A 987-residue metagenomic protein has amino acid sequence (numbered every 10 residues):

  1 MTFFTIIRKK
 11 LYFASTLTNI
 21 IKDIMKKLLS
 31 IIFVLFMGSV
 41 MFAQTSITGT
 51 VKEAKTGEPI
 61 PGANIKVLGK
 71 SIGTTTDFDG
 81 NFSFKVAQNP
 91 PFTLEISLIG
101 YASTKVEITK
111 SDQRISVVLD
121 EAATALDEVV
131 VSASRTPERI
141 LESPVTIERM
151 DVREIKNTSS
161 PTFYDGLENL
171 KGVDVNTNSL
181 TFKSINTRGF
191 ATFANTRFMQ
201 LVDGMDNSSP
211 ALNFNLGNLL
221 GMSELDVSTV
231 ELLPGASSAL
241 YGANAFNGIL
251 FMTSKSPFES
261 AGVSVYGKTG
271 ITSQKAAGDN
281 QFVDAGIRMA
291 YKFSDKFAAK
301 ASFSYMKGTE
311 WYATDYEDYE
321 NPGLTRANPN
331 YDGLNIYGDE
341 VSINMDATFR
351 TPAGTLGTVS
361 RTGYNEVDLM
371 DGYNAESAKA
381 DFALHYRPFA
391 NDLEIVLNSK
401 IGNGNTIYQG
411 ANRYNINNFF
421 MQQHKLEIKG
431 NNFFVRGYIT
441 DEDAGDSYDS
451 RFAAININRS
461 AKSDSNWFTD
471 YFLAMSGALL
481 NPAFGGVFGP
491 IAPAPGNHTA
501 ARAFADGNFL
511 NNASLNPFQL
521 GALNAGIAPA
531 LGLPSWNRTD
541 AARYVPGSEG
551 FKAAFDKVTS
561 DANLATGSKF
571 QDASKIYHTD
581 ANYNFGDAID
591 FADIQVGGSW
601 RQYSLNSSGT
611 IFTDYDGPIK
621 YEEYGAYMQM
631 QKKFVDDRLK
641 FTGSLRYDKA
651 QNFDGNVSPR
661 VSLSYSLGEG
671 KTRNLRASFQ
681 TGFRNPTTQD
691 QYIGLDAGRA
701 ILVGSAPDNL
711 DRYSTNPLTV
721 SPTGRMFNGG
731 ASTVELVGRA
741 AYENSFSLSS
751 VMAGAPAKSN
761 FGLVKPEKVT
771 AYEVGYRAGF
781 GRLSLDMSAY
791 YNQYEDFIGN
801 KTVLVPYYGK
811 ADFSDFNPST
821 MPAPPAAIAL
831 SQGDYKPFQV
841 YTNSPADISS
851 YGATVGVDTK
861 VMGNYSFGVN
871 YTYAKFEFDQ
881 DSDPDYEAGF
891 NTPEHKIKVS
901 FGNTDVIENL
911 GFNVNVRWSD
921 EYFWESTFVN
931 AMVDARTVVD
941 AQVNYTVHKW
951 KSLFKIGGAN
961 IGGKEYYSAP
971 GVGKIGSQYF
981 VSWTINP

Functional and structural regions predicted by a protein language model:
K52-T56, P61-L68, T93-A102, T109-K156: Short, acidic, small-residue-rich periplasmic hinge/interaction motif at the N-terminus of Gram-negative outer-membrane
S83-K85, D206-A236: Short acidic/polar hinge/loop motifs at secondary-structure boundaries that mediate gating or recognition
K85, I147, Y164-S209, S228-T229: Extracytoplasmic beta-strand/coil segments of soluble accessory domains associated with Gram-negative outer-membrane
R114-V118, F163-G166, K183-G189, F198-D203 (+4 more regions): N-terminal periplasmic accessory domains that precede and gate Gram-negative outer-membrane beta-barrel machines
M199-L201, T229, L233, I249-K255 (+3 more regions): Predominantly transmembrane beta-strands of Gram-negative outer membrane beta-barrel pores used for transport
A290-K296, S304-M306, A375-S377, F420-H424 (+9 more regions): Conserved C-terminal beta-signal and adjacent last beta-strands/turns of outer-membrane beta-barrel proteins
K633-D637, S784, S788-F923, T984-N986: Gram-negative outer-membrane beta-barrel transporters
T681-Y794, Y841-G852, D858-K860, T892-E894: Outer-membrane beta-barrel signature, preferentially recognizing the C-terminal barrel domain of Gram-negative
